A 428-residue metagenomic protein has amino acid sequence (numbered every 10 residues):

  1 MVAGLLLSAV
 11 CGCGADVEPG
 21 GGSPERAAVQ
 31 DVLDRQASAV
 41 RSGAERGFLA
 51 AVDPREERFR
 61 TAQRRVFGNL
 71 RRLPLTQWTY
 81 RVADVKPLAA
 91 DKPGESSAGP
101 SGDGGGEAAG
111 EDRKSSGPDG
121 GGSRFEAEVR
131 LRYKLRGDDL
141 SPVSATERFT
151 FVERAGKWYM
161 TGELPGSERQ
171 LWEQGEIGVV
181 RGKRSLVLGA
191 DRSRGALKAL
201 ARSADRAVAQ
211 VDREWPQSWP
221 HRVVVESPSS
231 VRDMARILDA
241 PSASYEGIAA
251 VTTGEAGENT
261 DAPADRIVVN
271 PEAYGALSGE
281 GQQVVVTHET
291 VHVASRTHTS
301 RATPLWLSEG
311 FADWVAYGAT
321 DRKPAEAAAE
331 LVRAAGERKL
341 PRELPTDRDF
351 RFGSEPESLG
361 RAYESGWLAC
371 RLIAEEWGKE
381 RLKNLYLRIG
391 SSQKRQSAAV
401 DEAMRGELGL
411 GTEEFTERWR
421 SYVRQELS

Functional and structural regions predicted by a protein language model:
M1-L5: Sec-dependent N-terminal signal peptides
L7-S42: Short, low-complexity N-terminal intrinsically disordered segments enriched in polar/charged residues
G21, E45-G102: Short solvent-exposed beta->alpha transition segments
Q36, A44-F48, F151: Hydrophobic pocket/interface hotspot
K92-P100, D119-Y133: A short hydrophobic beta-strand element
R124-I177: Short beta-strand edge/turn micro-motifs at domain boundaries
R181-P304: Juxtacatalytic substrate-recognition/specificity segment
G254-N259, E280-G281, T299-S428: Acidic/His/Gly-enriched intrinsically disordered linker/tail segments that often contain short helix/coil "MoRF-like"
